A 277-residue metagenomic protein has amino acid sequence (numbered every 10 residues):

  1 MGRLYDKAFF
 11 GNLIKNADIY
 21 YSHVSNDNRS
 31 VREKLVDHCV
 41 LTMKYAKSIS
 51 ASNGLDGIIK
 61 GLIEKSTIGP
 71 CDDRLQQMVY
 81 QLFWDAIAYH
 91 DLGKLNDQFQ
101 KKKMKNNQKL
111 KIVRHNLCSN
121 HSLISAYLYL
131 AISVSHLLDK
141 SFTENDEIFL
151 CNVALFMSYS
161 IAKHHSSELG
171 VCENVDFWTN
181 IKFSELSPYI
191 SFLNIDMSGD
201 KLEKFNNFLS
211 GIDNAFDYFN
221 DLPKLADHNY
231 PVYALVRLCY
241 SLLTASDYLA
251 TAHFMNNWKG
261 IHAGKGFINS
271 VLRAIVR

Functional and structural regions predicted by a protein language model:
G2-R277: Accessory nucleic-acid engagement/destabilization modules that flank
